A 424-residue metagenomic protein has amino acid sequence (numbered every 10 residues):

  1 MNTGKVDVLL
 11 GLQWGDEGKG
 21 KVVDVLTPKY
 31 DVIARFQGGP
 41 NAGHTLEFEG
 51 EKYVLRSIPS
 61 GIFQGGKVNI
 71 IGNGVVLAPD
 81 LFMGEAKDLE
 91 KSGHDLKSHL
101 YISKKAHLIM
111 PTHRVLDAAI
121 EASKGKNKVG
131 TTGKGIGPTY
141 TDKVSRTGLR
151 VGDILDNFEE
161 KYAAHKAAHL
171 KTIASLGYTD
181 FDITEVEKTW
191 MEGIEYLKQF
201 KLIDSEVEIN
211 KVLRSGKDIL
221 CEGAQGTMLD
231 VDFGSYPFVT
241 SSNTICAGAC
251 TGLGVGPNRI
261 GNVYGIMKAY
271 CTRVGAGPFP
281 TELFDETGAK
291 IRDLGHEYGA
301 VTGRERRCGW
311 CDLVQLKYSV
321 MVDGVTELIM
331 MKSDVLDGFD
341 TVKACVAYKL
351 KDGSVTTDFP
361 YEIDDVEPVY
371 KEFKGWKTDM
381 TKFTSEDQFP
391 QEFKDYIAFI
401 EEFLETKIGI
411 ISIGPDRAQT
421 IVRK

Functional and structural regions predicted by a protein language model:
M1-K424: Non-transmembrane, aqueous-exposed alpha-helical and coiled segments at domain scale
